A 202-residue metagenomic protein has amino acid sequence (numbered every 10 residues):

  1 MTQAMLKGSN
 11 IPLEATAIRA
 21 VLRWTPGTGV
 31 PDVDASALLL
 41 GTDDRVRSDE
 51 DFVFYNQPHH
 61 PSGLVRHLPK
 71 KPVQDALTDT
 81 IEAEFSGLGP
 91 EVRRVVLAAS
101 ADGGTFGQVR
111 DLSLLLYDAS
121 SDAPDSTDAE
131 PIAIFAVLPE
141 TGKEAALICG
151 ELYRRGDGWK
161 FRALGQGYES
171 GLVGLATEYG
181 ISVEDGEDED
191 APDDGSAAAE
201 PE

Functional and structural regions predicted by a protein language model:
M1-E202: Intrinsic-disorder/low-complexity signal
